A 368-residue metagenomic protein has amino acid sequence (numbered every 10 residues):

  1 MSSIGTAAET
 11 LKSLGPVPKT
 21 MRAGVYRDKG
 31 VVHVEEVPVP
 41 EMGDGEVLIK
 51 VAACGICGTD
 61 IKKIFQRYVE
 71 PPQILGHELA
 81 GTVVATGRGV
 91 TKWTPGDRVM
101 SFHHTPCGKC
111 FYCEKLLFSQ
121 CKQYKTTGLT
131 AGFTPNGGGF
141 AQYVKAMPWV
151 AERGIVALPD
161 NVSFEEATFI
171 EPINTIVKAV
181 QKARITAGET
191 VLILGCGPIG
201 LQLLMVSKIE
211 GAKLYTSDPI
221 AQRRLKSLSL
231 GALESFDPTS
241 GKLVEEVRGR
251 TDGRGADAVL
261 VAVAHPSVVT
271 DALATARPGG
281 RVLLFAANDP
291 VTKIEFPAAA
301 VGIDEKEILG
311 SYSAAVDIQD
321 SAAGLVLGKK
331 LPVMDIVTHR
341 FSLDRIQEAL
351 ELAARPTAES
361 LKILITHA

Functional and structural regions predicted by a protein language model:
S2-A23, T270-A274, V316-A368: C-terminal hydrophobic helical "lid"/dimerization subdomain of Rossmann-like NAD(P)H-dependent oxidoreductases
P38-C54, R67-E114, V150, A157-P159: Glycine-rich beta-strand-centered segment in the early N-terminal region that forms part of a ligand/cofactor-binding
D97-R98, Y112, Y143, T190 (+2 more regions): Residue-level marker of beta-strand positions
K109-L194: NAD(P)H dinucleotide-binding glycine-rich loop of Rossmann-like/cofactor-binding domains, especially the beta1-alpha1
A157-G241, E245: Mid-domain Rossmann-like dinucleotide-binding core that forms the NAD(H)/NADP(H) cofactor-binding site
E246-A256: A short acidic, Gly/Pro-enriched loop at the edge of an enzyme's catalytic core that lines a small-molecule cofactor
H265-K330, T366-A368: Glycine-rich phosphate-binding loop and adjacent beta-alpha segment of Rossmann(oid) nucleotide-cofactor-binding
